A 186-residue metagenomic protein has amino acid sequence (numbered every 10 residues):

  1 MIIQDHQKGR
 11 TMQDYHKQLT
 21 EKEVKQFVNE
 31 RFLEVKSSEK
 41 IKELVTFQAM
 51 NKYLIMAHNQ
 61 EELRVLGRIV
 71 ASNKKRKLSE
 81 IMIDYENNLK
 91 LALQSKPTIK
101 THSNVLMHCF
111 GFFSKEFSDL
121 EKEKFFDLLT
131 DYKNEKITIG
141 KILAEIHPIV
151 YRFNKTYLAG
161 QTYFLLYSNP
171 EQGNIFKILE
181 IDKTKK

Functional and structural regions predicted by a protein language model:
I2-K186: Acidic, Ser/Pro/Thr-rich low-complexity regulatory regions and the short amphipathic helical interaction modules they
